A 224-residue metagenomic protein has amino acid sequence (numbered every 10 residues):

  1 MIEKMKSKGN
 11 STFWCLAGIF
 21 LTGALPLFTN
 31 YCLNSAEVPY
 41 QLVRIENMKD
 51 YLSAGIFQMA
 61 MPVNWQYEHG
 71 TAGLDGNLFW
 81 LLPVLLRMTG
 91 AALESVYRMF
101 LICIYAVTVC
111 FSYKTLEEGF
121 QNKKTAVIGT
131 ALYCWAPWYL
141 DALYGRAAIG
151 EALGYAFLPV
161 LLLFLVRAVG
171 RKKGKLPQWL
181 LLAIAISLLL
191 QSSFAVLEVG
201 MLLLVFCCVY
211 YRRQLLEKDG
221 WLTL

Functional and structural regions predicted by a protein language model:
M1-P26: Start-transfer (signal-anchor) and selected internal transmembrane alpha helices of multi-pass inner/ER membrane
G9-F13, N122-I128, K175-W179, D219-T223: Membrane-interfacial loop-to-transmembrane alpha-helix junctions, especially the N-terminal start
G23-G119, K124-F157, L188, A195: Active-site lumenal/periplasmic loops and adjacent helix-entry segments of GT-C-fold, multi-pass membrane
G119-K124, V169-K173, G200, R213-Q214: Membrane-interfacial segments
A152-R171, L203-L204, Y210: Specific aromatic-rich, kink-prone transmembrane helix
F164-L188, E217-L224: Short hydrophobic alpha-helices at membrane interfaces in multi-pass membrane enzymes
L181, L189-L197, M201: Active-site neighborhood of glycoside hydrolase catalytic domains
V199-L224: Perimembrane helix-loop-helix junctions
